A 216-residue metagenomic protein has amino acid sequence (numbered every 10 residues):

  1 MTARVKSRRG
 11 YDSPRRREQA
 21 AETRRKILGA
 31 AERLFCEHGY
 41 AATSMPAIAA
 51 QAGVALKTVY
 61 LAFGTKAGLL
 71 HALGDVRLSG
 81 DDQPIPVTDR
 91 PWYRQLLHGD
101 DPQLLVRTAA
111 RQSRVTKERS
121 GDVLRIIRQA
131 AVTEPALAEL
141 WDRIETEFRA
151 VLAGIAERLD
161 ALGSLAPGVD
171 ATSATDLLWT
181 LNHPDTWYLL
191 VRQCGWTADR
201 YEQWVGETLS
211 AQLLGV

Functional and structural regions predicted by a protein language model:
M1-E22: N-terminal intrinsically disordered/low-complexity leader segments
K26, A30, L34-G68, A72: Helix-turn-helix
M45, G74-D81: Short, basic, alpha-helical segments at the C-terminal edge of helix-turn-helix-like DNA-binding modules
A62, A72-L73, I155, W204: Residues in the recognition helix of alpha-helical DNA-binding motifs
K66, A72, Q83-E118, T175: Hydrophobic alpha-helical connector segments
R114-R128, P135-L162, T172-D176, E207-L214: Amphipathic alpha-helical packing segments from all-alpha helical-bundle domains
D160-T208: Hydrophobic/aromatic-rich alpha-helical bundle segments in the mid-to-C-terminal region
